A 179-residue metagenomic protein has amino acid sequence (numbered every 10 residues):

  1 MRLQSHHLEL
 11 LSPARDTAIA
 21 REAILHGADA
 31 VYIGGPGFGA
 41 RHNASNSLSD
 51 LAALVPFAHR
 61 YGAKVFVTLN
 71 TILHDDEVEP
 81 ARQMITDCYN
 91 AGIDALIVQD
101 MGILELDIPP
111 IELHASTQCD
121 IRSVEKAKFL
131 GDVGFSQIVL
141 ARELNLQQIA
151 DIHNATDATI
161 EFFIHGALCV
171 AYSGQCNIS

Functional and structural regions predicted by a protein language model:
R2-I121, E125, Q148-S179: Active-site pocket-lining/capping segments in soluble small-molecule metabolic enzymes
L11, L140-R142: A short linear-motif detector with a strong N-terminal bias
V124, R142-E143: Conserved structured core elements
D132-Q137, L144, D157: Extended, well-folded interaction surfaces typified by the phenylalanyl-tRNA synthetase beta subunit core
